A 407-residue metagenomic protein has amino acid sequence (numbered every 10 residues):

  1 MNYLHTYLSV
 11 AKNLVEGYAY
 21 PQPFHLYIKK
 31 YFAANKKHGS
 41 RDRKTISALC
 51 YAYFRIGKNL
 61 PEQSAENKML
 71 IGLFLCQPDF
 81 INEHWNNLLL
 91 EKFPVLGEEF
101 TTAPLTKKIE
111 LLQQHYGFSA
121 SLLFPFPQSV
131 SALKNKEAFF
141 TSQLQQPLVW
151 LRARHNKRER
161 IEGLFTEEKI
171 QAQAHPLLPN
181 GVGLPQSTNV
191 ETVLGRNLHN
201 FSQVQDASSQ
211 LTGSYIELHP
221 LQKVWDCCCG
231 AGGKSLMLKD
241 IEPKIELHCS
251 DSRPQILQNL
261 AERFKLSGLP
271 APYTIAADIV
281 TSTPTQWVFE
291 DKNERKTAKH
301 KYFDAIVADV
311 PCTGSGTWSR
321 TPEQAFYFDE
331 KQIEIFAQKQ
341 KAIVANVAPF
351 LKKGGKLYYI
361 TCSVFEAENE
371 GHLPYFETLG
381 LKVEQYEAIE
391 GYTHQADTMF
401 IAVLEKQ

Functional and structural regions predicted by a protein language model:
M1-Q407: S-adenosylmethionine
